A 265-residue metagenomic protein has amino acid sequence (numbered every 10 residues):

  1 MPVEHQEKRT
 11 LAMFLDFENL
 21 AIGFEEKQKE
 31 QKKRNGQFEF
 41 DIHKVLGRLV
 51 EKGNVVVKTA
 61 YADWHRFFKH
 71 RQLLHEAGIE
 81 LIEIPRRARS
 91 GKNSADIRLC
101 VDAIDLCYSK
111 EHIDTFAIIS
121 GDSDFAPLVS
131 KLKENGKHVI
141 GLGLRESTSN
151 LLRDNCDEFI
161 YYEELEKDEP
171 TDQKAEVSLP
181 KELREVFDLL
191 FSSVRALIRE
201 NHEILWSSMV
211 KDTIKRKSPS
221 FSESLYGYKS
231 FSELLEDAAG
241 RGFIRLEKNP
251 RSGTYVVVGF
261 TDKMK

Functional and structural regions predicted by a protein language model:
M1-D102, C107-Y108, K133, H138: Domain-level signal for Mg2+-assisted phosphodiester chemistry and nucleotide/NA-binding surfaces in nucleic-acid
F67-R71, L144-D154: Short, glycine/polar-rich helix-capping loops at beta-to-alpha or helix-loop-helix junctions that flank or form
L81, F116, V139, F159-I160: Short, well-ordered beta-strand core segments
P85-S90, G143-S147, E164-K167: Short, acidic/turn-prone active-site loops that include or flank metal/cofactor- and phosphate-binding residues
D102-S120, D124-E134: Exposed acidic/Ser/Thr-rich ligand/metal-binding surfaces
S130-G141, N155: A short alpha->loop->secondary-structure connector
L142, T171-K265: N-terminal regulatory modules in eukaryotic regulatory proteins
T148-E163, K167-E169: Contiguous mid-protein beta-loop-alpha structural module that forms a pocket-lining wall or clamp of enzyme active
